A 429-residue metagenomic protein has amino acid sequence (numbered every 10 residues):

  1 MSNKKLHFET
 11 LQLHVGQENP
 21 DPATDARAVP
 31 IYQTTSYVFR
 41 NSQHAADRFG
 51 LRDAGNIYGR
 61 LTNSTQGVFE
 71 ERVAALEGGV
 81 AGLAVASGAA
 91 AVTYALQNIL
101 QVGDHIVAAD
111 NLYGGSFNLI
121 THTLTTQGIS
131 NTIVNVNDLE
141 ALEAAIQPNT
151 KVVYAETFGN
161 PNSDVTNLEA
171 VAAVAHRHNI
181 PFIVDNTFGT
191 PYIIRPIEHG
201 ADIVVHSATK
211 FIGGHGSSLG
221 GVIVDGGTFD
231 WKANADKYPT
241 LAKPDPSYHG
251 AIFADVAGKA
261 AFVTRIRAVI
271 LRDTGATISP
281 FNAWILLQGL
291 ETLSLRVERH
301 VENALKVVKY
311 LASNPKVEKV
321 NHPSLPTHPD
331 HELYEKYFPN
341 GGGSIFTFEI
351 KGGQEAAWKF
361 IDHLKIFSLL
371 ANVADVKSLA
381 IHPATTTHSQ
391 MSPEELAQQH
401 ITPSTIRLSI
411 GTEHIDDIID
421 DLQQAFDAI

Functional and structural regions predicted by a protein language model:
S2-N3, G16-P20, L83-N314: Conserved PLP-enzyme active-site core in the AAT-like
S2-N63, E71-R72: N-terminal "arm"/small-domain region of PLP-dependent enzymes with the aminotransferase-like
N41-A90, G115-T123: Conserved N-terminal alpha-helix of the aminotransferase class I/II PLP-enzyme fold
T121-H122, S130, P148, R296 (+2 more regions): PLP-dependent enzyme catalytic core of the Aspartate aminotransferase-like
F158, T187-G189, L325, K351 (+1 more regions): Active-site beta-loop-alpha junctions enriched in small/polar residues
V224, T347-E349, S409-G411: Short hydrophobic/aromatic beta-strand micro-patches that form the beta-sheet surface supporting nucleotide- or nucleic
T274-T277, F281-A283, Q288, T292 (+4 more regions): Conserved small-domain helix->loop->beta segment predominantly found in fold-type I
